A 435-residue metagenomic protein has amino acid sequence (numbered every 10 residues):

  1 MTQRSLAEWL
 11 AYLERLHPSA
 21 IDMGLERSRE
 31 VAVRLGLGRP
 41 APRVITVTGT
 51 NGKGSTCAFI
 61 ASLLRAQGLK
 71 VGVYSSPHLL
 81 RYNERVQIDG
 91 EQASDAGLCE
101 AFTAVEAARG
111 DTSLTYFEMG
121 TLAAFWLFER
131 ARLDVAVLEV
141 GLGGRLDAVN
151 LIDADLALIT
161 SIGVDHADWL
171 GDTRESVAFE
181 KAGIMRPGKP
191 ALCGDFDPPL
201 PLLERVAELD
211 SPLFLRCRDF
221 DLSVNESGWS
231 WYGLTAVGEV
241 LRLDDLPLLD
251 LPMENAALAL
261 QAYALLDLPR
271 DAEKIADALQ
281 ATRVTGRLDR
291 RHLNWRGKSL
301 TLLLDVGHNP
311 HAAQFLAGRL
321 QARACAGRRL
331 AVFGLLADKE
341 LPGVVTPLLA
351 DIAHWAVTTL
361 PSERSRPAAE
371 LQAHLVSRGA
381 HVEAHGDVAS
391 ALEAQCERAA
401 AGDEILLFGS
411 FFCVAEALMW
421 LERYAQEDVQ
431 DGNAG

Functional and structural regions predicted by a protein language model:
M1-S19: Charged, amphipathic alpha-helical linker segments immediately N-terminal to NTP-binding catalytic cores
E8, S19-I21, L25-P42, A66-I152 (+2 more regions): ATP-dependent carboxylate-amine ligase catalytic core
A41, V135-L138, D147-L158, I162-V164 (+2 more regions): Nucleotide phosphate-binding/pyrophosphate-handling subdomain across enzymes that bind or process nucleotide phosphates
V47, S55-G72: A conserved segment at the C-terminal end of the G1
Y74, L192-D195, A207-E226, L246-D250 (+6 more regions): Beta-strand->loop->alpha-helix junctions that form or flank phosphate-binding loops in nucleotide-handling enzymes
T112, D134, E139, A154-L246 (+1 more regions): Acidic, Mg2+-coordinating active-site environments of NTP-dependent enzymes
F196-P201, E208, L213-F214, N225-S227 (+3 more regions): C-terminal helical cap/extension that packs against the catalytic core of soluble nucleotide-cofactor enzymes
L360-S362, D428-G435: Short, flexible loop segments at boundaries between secondary-structure elements
